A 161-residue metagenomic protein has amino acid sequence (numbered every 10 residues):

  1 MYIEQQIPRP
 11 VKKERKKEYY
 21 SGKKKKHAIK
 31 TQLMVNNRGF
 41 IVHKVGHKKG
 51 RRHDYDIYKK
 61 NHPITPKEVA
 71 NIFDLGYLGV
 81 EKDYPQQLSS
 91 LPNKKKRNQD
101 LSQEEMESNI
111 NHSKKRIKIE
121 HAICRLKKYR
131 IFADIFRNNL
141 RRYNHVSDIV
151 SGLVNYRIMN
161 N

Functional and structural regions predicted by a protein language model:
M1-N161: Short, well-ordered secondary-structure "scaffold" segments embedded in the functional core of diverse domains
